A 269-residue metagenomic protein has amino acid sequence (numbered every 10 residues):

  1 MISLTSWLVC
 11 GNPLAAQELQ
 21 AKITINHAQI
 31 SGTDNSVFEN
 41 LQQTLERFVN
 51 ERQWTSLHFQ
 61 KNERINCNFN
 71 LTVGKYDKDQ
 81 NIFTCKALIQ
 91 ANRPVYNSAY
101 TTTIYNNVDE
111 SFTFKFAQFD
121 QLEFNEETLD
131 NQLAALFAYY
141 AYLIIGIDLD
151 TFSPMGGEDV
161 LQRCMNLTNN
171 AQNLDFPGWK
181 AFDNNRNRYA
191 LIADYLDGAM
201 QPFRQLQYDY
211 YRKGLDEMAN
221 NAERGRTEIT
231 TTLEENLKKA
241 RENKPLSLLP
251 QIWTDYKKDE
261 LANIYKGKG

Functional and structural regions predicted by a protein language model:
M1-L19: Bacterial Sec-dependent N-terminal signal peptides
Q17-T84, V95-N97: Start-of-domain marker
T24, Y211-G269: A cross-kingdom marker for long, charged
A28-N35, E123-N131, N243: Second-shell loop/turn segments in exported
E46-W54, Y142, G146-D150, A262 (+1 more regions): Sec-exported extracytoplasmic/periplasmic mature domains
D79-A190: Acidic/His-rich structured neighborhood in mature extracellular/periplasmic domains
N170-N236: Alpha-helical segments in soluble extracytoplasmic regions
